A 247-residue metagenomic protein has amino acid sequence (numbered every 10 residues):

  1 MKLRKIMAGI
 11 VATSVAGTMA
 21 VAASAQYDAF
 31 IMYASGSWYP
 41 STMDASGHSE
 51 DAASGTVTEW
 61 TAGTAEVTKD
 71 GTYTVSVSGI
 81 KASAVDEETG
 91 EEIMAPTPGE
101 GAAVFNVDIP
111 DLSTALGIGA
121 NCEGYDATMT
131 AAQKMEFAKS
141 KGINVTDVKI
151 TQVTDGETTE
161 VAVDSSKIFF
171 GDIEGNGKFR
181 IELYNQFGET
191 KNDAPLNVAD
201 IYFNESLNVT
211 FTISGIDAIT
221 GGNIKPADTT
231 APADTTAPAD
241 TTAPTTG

Functional and structural regions predicted by a protein language model:
M1-S24: Gram-negative bacterial Sec-dependent N-terminal signal peptides
S24-A227: Beta-rich carbohydrate-recognition modules and glycan-binding surfaces
N223-G247: Intrinsically disordered, low-complexity repeat and linker tracts
